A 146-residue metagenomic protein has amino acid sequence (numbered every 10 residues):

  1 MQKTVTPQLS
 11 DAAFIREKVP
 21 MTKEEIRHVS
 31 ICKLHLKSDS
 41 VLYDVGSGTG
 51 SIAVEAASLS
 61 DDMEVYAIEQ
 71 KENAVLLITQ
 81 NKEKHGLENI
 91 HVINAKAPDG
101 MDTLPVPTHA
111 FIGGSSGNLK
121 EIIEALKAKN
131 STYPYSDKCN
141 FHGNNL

Functional and structural regions predicted by a protein language model:
M1-S38, Y43, L77-Q80, K84: Class I SAM-dependent transferase core
G46: Conserved S-adenosyl-L-methionine
T49-D61: Conserved SAM-binding loop of SAM-dependent methyltransferases across substrates and taxa, primarily the Class I
D62-Y66: Short beta-strand element of Class I
I68-P107: S-adenosyl-L-methionine
E69-A74, G114-S115, N140: Short beta->alpha hinge that forms the Motif I/post-I loop of the SAM-binding pocket
V106-G113, E121, P134: Short SAM/SAH-binding signature in class I
I123-L146: C-terminal substrate-binding/active-site "lid" region of AdoMet-derived donor-dependent transferases
